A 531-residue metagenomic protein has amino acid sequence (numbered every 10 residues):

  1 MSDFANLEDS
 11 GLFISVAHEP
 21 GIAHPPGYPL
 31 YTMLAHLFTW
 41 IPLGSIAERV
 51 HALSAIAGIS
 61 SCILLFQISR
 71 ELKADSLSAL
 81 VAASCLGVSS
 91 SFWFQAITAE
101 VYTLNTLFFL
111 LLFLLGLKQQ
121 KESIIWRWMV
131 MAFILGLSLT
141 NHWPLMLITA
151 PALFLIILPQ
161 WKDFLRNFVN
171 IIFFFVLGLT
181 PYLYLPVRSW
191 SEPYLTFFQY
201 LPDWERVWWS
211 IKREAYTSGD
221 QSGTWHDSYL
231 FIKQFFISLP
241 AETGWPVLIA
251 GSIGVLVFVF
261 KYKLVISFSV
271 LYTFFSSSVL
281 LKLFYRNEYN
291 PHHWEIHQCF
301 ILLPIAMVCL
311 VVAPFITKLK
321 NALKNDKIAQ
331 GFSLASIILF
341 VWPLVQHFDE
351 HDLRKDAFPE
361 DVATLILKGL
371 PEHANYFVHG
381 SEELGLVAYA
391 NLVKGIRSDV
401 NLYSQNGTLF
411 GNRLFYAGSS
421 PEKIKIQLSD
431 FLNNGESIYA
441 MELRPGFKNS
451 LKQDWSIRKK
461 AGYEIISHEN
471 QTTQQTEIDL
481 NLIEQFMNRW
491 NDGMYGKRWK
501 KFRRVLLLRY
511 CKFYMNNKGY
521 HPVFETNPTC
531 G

Functional and structural regions predicted by a protein language model:
V16-E19, A82-S84, R127-N141, L153-F154: Membrane-interface alpha helices of multi-pass inner-membrane proteins
P29, M33, I41-I63, Q95 (+2 more regions): Loop-to-helix entry region of an early transmembrane alpha helix in multi-pass inner-membrane enzymes
A52-K73, V88, F108-L115, V130 (+1 more regions): Transmembrane-helix motifs of polytopic, lipid-linked glycan transferases
L65-V88, L107, W126, D326-I337: Transmembrane-helix signature of polytopic, membrane-embedded enzymes that assemble or transfer cell-envelope glycans
R70-K73, A96, L112-W128, L137-S138 (+1 more regions): Membrane-interface transmembrane helices that cradle and orient dolichyl/undecaprenyl
Q120-I124, L147-V176, F258: Perimembrane helix-loop-helix junctions
T243-V265, K318: Hydrophobic, aromatic-rich transmembrane alpha-helices and their immediate juxtamembrane boundary segments
T364-E372, K394-G531: C-terminal luminal/periplasmic domains and tails of membrane-associated envelope-modifying transferases
